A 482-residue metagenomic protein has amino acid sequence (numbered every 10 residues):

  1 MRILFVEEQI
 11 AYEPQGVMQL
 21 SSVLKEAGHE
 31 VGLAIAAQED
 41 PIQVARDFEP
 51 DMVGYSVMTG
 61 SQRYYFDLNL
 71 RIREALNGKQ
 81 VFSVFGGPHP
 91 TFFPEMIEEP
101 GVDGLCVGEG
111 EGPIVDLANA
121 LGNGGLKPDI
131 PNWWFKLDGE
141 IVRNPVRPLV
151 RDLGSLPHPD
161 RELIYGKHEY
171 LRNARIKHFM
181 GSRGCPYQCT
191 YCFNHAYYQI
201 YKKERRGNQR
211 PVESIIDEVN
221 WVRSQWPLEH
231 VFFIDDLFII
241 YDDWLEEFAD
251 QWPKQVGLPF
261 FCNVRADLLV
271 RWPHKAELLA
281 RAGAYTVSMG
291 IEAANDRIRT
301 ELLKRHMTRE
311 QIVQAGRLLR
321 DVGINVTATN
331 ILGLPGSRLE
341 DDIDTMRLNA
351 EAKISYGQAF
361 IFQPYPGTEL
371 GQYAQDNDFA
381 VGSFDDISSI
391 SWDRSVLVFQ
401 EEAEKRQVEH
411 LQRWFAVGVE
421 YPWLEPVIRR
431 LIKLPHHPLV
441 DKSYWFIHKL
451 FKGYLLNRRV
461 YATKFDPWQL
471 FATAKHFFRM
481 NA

Functional and structural regions predicted by a protein language model:
R2, Q9, G16, L20-V23 (+3 more regions): Glycine-rich beta-alpha loop elements in corrinoid/cobalamin-binding modules across cobalamin-dependent enzymes
R2-V6, K25-E26, E30, P41-D51 (+3 more regions): Radical SAM enzyme core and accessory elements
Y12-Q19, S214, D466: Conserved alpha-helical elements of sugar-nucleotide-dependent glycosyltransferases
F92-P94, D243, R297, L302 (+3 more regions): Flexible glycine/acidic-rich beta-alpha junction loops that bind and position SAM and/or redox cofactors in anaerobic
P94-E99, G336-A350: Catalytic cores of alpha/beta
G101-V102, A280-T286, A352-I354: Glycine-enriched alpha-helix->loop->beta-strand junction motifs that scaffold or abut catalytic
G154, H158-T327, R347: Radical SAM [4Fe-4S] cluster-binding motif and immediate context
